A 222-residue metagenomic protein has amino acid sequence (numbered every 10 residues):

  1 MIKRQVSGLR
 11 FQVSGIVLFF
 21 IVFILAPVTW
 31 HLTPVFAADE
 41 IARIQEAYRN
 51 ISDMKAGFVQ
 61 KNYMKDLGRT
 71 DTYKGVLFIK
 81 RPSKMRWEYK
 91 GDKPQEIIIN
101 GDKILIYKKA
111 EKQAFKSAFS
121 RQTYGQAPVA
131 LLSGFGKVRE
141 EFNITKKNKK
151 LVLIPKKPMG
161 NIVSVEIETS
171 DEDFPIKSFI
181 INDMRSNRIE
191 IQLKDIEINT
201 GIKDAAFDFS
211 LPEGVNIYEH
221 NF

Functional and structural regions predicted by a protein language model:
K3-V17, I24-P34: Arg/Gly-rich low-complexity intrinsically disordered repeat tracts
V35-T70, L211-F222: N-terminal leader/targeting segments and the immediate start of mature chains
I51-D53, T72-K74, K80-P82, D92 (+6 more regions): Extracytoplasmic
V59-Y63, E88-K90, Y107-K109, I154-K156 (+1 more regions): A generic structural motif
K65-D66, K93-E96, Q113, M159-I162 (+2 more regions): Short beta-strands and strand-coil junctions in structured, solvent-facing domains, enriched
V76-Q126, I189: An acidic-aromatic
K112-L151: Flexible, surface-exposed loop/linker segments and immediately adjacent secondary-structure boundaries
K137-F142, K146-F222: Gly/Pro-enriched, hydrophobic low-complexity segments that function as extracytoplasmic propeptides/linkers
